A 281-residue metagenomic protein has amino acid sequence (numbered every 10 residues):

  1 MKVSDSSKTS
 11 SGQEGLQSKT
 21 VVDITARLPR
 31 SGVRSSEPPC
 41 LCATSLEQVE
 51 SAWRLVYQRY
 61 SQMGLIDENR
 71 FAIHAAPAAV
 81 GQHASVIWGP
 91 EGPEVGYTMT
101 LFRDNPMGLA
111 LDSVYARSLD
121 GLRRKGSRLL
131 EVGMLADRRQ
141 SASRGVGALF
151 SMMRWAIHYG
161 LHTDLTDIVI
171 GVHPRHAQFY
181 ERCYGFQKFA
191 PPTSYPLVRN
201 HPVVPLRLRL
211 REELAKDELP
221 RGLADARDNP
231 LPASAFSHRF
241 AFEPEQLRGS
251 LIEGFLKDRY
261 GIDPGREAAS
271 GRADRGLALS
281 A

Functional and structural regions predicted by a protein language model:
M1-S35, L251-L279: Short acidic N-proximal helix/loop "leader" segments that mark the beginning of a domain or an inter-domain linker
A26-A78, V86-W88, V95: Short amphipathic alpha-helix that is part of the acyltransferase structural core
Q48, Q62, E91-P93, H158-D167: Secondary-structure boundary elements
E68-A76, V80-A84, L109-G121: Short acidic (Asp/Glu) patches
H83-S85, Y97, P202: Residues that flank catalytic or metal-binding motifs in active/ligand-binding sites
W88-L122: Short, His- and charge-rich active-site/binding loops that engage polyanionic ligands
A110-E212: Acyl-donor binding region in acyl/amide transferases
N200-A269: Charge-rich, low-complexity intrinsically disordered segments
